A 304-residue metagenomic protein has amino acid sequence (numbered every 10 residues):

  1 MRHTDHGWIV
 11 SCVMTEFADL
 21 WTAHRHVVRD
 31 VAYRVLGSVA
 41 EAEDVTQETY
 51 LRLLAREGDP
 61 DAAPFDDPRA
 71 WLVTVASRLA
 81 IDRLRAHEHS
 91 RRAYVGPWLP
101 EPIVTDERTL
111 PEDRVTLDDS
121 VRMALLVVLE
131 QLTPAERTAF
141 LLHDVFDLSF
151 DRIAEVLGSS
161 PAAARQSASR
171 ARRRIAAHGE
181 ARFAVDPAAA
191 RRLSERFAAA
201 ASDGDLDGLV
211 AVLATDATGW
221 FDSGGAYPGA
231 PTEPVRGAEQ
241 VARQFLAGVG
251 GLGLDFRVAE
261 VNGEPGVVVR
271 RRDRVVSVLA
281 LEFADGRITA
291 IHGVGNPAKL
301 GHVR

Functional and structural regions predicted by a protein language model:
R2-D44, E48-A199, D205: Active-site-adjacent scaffolding segments
P97, F221-S223, E260-G263: A general secondary-structure junction signal
A200-S202, V210-V212: Short, conserved, surface-exposed binding loops centered on an aromatic residue
L209-V210, A217, L281, G286: Hydrophobic pocket/interface hotspot
T215-F256: A solvent-exposed, acidic/Ser-Thr-rich amphipathic alpha-helical stretch
R243-R304: C-terminal regulatory/effector modules of DNA-binding transcriptional regulators
